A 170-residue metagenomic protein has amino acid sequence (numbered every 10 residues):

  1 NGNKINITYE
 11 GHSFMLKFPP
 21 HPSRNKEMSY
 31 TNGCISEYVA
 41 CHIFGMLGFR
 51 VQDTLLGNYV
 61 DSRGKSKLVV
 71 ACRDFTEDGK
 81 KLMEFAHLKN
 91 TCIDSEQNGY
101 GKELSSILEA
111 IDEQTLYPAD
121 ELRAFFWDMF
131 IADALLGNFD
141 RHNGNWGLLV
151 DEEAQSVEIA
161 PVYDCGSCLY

Functional and structural regions predicted by a protein language model:
N1-S95: Conserved ATP-binding subdomain of kinase catalytic cores across diverse folds
A71-F130: ATP-dependent phospho-/nucleotidyl transfer catalytic cores
S105-L169: Conserved kinase catalytic-core segment
